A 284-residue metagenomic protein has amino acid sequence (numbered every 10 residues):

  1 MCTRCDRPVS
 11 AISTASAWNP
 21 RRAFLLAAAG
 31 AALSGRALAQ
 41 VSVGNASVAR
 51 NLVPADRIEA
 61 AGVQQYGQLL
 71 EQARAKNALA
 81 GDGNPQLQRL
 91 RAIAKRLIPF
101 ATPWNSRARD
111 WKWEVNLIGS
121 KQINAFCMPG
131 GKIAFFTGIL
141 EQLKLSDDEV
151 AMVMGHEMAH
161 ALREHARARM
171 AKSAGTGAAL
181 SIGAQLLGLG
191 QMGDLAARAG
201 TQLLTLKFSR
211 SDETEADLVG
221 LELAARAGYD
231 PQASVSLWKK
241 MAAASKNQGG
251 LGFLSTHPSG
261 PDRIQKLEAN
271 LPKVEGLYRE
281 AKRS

Functional and structural regions predicted by a protein language model:
C2-S284: A Zn2+-metalloprotease active-site environment signal
